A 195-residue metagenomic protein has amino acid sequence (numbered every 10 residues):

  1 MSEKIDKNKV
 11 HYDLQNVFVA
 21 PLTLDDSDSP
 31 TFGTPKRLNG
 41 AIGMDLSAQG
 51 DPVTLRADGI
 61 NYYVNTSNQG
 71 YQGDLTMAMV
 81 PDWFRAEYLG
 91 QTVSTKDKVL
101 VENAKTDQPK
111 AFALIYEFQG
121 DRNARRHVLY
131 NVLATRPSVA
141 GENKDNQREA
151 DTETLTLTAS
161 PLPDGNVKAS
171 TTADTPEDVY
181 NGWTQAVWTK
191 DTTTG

Functional and structural regions predicted by a protein language model:
S2-R85, L133-E149: Solvent-exposed edge beta-strands and adjacent loop segments that serve as assembly or binding interfaces
K4-K9, K36, K96-K98, K105 (+4 more regions): Context-gated lysine
V17, T23, N68, D121 (+2 more regions): Short linear sequence elements within intrinsically disordered, low-complexity coil regions
T34-N39, R126-V132, A169-A173: Short amphipathic beta-strand/extended segments with alternating polar/hydrophobic composition
Y63-L129: Structured, beta-strand-rich domain cores that present glycine/charged loop surfaces used to bind extended ligands
V132-G195: Mixed-charge, glycine-accented linear interaction segment located at domain edges/termini
